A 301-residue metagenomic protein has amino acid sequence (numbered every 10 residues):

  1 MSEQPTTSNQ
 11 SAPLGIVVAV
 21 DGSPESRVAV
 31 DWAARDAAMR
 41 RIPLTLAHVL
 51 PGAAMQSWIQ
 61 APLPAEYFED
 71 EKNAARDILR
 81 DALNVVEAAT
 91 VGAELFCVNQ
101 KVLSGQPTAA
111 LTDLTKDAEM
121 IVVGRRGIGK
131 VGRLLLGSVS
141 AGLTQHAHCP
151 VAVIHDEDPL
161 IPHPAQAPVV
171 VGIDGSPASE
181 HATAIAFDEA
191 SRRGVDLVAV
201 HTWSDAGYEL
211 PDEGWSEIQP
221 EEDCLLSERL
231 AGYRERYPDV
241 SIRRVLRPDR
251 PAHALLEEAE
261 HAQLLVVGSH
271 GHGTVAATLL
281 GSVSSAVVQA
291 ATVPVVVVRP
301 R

Functional and structural regions predicted by a protein language model:
M1-A12, E25, W32, E66-E69 (+3 more regions): Structural beta-alpha unit
S2-A65, A167-S216, R234-R236, S241-V245 (+1 more regions): Small/aliphatic-rich secondary-structure junction motif
W32, A74-V85, I185, E221-R229 (+1 more regions): Short, solvent-exposed amphipathic alpha-helices that sit in or adjacent to ligand/effector-binding or catalytic
P64-D77, W215-E221: A short acidic, glycine-rich active-site loop that binds or catalyzes chemistry on phosphate/adenosine moieties
M120-G142, L264-A290: Glycine-rich, Arg-bearing micro-motifs that act as flexible, cationic patches
G124-R125, V151-D156, V297-R299: Short beta-strand elements of ligand-binding domains
S140-P159: Short, structured interface segments
A199, Q219-L226, P251, L256 (+1 more regions): Conserved N-terminal glycine/acidic-rich loop preference
